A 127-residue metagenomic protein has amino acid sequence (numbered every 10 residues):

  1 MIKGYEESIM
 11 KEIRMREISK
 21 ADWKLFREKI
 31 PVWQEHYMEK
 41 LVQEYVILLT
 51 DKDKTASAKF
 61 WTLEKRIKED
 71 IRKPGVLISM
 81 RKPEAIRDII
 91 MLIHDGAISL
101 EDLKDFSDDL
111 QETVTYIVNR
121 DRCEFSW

Functional and structural regions predicted by a protein language model:
I2-W127: Acidic, Ser/Pro/Thr-rich low-complexity regulatory regions and the short amphipathic helical interaction modules they
